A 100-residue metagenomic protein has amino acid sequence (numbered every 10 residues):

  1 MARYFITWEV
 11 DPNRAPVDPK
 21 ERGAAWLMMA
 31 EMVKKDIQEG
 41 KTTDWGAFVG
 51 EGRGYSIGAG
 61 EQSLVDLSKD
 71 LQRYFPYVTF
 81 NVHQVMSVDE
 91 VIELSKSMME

Functional and structural regions predicted by a protein language model:
M1-R53, Q62-V65, I92-E100: Short S/T/G/P-rich N-terminal loop/turn motif that feeds into the first structured element of a domain
K35-D36, A59-E93: An amphipathic, aromatic/His-enriched active-site/gating alpha helix that lines ligand/cofactor pockets
